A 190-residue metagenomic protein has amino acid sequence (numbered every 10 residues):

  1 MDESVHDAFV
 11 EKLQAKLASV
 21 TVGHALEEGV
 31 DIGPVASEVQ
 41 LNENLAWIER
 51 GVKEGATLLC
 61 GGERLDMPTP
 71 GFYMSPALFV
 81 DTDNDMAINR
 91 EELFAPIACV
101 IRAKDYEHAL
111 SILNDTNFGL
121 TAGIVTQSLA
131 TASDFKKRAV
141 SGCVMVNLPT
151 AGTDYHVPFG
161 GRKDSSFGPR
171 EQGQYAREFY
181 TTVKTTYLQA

Functional and structural regions predicted by a protein language model:
M1-S4, Q127: Structured loop/turn residues at secondary-structure junctions
E3-N117: NAD(P)-dependent aldehyde/semialdehyde dehydrogenase
T21, D66, Y73-A190: Conserved C-terminal structural/oligomerization subdomain of aldehyde/semialdehyde dehydrogenase
